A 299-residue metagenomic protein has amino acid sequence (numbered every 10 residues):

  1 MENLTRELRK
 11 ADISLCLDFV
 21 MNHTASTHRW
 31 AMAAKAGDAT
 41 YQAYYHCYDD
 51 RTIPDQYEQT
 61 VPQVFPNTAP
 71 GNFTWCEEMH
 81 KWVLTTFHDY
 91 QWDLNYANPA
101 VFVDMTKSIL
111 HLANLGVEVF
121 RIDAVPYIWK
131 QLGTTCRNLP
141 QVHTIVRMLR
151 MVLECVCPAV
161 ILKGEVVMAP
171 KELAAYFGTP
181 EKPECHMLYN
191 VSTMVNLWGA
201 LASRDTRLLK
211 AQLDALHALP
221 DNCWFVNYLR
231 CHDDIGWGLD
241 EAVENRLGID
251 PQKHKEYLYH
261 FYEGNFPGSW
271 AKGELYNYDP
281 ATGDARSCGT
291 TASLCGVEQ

Functional and structural regions predicted by a protein language model:
M1-Q299: Active-site and adjacent substrate-binding regions of carbohydrate-active enzymes
